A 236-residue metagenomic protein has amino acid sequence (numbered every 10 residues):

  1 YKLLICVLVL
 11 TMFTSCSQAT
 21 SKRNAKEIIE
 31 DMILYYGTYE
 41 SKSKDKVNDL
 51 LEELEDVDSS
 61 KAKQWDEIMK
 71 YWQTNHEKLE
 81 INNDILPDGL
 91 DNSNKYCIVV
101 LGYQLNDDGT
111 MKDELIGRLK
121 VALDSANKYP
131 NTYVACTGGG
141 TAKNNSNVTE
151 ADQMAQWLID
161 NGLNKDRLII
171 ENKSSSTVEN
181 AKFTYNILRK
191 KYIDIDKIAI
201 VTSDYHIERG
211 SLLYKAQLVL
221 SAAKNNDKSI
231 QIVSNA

Functional and structural regions predicted by a protein language model:
Y1-L3, L119: Hydrophobic alpha-helical segments, especially transmembrane helices and their immediate juxtamembrane helical caps
L3-M12: Sec-dependent N-terminal signal peptides
C16-A236: A structural signal for short, hydrophobic/glycine-enriched beta-strand patches
